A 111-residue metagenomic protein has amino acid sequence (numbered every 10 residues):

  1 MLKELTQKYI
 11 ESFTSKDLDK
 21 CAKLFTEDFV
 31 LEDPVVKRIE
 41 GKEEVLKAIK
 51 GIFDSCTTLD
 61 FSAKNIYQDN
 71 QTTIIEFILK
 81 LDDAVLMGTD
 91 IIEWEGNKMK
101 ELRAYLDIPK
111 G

Functional and structural regions predicted by a protein language model:
M1-E4, P109-G111: Basic/polar N-terminal segments that are highly enriched at the extreme N-terminus, encompassing both cleavable
E4, K8, K20, E44-K47: Alpha-helical elements of Rossmann-like donor-binding domains used by nucleotide-donor carbohydrate transfer enzymes
L5, S15-D28: Short, well-ordered alpha-helical segments enriched in acidic and aromatic residues
T14, L46-G111: A beta-strand edge to alpha-helix "cap/lid" segment located at domain peripheries
V30-E40: A short gly/proline-enriched turn/hairpin at secondary-structure junctions
